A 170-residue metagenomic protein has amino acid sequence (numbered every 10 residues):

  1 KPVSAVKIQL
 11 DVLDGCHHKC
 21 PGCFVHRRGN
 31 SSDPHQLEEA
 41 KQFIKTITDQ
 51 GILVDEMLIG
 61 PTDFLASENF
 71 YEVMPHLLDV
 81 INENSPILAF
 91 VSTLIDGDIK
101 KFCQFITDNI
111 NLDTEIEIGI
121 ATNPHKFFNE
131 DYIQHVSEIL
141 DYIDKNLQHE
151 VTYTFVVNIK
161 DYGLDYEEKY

Functional and structural regions predicted by a protein language model:
P2-Q42: Canonical Radical SAM [4Fe-4S] cluster-binding loop centered on the CxxxCxxC motif and its immediate flanking residues
K7, R27-L37, I52-S67, E83-I99 (+2 more regions): Core AdoMet radical
V12, F24, H76, T154-V156: Residue-level detection of beta-strand scaffold positions
G15-H18, S67, Y162: Active-site loop signature of alpha/beta-hydrolase-fold enzymes
I44, Y71-L78, F102-I106, I133-D141 (+1 more regions): Generic structural signal for well-ordered alpha-helices, preferentially at hydrophobic/aromatic core positions
T48-G51, I81, C103-D113, L140-Q148: Acidic (Asp/Glu)-rich catalytic clusters
G163-Y170: Catalytic cores of alpha/beta
